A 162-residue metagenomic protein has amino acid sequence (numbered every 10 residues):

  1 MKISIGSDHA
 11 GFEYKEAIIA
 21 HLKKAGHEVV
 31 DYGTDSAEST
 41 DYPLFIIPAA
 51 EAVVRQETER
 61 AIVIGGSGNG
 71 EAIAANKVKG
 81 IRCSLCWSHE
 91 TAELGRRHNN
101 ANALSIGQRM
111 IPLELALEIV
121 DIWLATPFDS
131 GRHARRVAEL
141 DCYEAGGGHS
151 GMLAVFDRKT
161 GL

Functional and structural regions predicted by a protein language model:
S4-G6, A10, H89-L162: C-terminal binding/interaction regions
I5-K24: Glycine-rich phosphate/diphosphate-binding loop of Rossmann-like nucleotide-binding domains
E13-Y14, T40, G70, E114: Residues that form or flank phosphate/diphosphate-binding pockets in enzymes that use nucleotide phosphates
E16-I19, I73-K77, L117: Short amphipathic alpha-helical segments
A25, V78-K79, N99: Short, structured coil segments at secondary-structure junctions
E28-S39: A short beta-strand-loop structural module common to alpha/beta enzyme folds
F45-C86: Helix-adjacent hinge/juxtasegments
